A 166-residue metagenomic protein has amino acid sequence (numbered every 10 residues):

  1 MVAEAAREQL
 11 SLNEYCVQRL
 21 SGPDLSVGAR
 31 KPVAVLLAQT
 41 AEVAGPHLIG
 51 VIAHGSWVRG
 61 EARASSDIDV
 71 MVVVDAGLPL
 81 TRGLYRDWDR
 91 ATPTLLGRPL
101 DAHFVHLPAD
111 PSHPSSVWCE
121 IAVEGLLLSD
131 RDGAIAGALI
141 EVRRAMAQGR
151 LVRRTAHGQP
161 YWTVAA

Functional and structural regions predicted by a protein language model:
V2-I49, V58-S65, D75-A166: Catalytic core of pol beta-like nucleotidyltransferases
H54-S56: Glycine-rich beta-strand-to-loop/alpha-helix junction loops that act as flexible
